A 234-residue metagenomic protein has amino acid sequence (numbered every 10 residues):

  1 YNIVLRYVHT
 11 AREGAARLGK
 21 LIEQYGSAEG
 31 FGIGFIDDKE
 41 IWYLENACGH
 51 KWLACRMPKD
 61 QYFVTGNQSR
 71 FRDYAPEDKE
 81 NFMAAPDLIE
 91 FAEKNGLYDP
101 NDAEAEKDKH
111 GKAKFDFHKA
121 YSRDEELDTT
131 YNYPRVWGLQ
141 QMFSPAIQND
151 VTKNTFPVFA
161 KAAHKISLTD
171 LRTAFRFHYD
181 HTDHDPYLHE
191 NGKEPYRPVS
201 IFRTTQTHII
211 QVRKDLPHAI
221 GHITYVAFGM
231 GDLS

Functional and structural regions predicted by a protein language model:
Y1-L21: Well-ordered mid-protein domain cores that form the structural environment of catalytic cofactors
N2, R6, P58-Q61, Q68-R70 (+2 more regions): Glycine-rich loops and low-complexity Gly/Arg-rich segments that provide flexible linkers or classic glycine-based
I3, Y7, C55-R56, A160-H164 (+1 more regions): Generic alpha-helical structural element
Y7, A11, Q24-A28, Y43-A47: Short capping loops/turns at secondary-structure boundaries
A15, G19, G26, G30 (+2 more regions): C-terminus-biased signal that marks the final domain/tail of proteins
I33: Active-site-adjacent helix/loop patches that line small-molecule binding or acyl-intermediate pockets
I36, E40-Y74: A cross-kingdom feature marking charged/low-complexity
